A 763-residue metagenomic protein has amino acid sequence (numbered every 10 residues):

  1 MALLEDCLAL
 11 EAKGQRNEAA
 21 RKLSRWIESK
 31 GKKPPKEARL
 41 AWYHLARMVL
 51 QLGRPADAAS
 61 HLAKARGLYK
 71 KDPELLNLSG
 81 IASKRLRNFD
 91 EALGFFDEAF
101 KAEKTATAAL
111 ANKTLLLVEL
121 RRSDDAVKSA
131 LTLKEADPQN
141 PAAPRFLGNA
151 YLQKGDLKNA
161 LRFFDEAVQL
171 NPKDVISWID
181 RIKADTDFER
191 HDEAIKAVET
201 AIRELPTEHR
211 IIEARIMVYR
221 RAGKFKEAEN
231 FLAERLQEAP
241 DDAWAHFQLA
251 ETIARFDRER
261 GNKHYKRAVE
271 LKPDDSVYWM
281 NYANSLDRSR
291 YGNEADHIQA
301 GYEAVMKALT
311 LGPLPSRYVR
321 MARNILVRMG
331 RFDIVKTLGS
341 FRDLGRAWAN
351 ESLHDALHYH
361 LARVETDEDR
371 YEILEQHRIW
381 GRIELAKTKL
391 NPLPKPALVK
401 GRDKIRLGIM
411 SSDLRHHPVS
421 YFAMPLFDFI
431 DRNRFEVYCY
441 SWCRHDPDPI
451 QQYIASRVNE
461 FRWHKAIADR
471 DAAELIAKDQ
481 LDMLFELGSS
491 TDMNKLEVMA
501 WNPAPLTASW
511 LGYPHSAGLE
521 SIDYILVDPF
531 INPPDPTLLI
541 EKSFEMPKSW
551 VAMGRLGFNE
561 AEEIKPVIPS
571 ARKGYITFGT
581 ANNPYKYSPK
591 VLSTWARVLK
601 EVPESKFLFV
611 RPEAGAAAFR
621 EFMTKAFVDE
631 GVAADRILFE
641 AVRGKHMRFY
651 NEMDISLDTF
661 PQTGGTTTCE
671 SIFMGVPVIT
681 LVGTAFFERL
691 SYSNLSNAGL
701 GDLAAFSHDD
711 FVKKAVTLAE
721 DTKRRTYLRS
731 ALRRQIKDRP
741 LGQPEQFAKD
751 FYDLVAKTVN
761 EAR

Functional and structural regions predicted by a protein language model:
M1-Y575, K625, D629-V632, G644-M653 (+3 more regions): Alpha-helical solenoid repeat scaffolds of the TPR/TPR-like class and their adjacent stem/linker regions that mediate
L426-N433, P589-P603: Short hydrophobic signal-anchor/transmembrane segments that target glycosyltransferases and glycosylation machinery
Y440-D446, K606-E621: Glycosyltransferase donor-sugar binding loop
G488, D658-G664, V682: Short Ser/Thr-rich beta->loop micro-motif in glycosyltransferases that lines and helps position the nucleotide-sugar
L657, S671: Donor-sugar nucleotide-binding helix/loop cap in glycosyltransferases
I672-F673, S696: Short alpha-helix at the nucleotide-sugar/activated-sugar donor binding site of glycosyltransferases and closely
P677-F686: Short hydrophobic beta-strand element within catalytic cores of glycosyltransferases and related nucleotide-activated
E688-G699, A704: Short acidic/histidine- and often glycine-rich active-site loop of Leloir-type glycosyltransferases that engages
